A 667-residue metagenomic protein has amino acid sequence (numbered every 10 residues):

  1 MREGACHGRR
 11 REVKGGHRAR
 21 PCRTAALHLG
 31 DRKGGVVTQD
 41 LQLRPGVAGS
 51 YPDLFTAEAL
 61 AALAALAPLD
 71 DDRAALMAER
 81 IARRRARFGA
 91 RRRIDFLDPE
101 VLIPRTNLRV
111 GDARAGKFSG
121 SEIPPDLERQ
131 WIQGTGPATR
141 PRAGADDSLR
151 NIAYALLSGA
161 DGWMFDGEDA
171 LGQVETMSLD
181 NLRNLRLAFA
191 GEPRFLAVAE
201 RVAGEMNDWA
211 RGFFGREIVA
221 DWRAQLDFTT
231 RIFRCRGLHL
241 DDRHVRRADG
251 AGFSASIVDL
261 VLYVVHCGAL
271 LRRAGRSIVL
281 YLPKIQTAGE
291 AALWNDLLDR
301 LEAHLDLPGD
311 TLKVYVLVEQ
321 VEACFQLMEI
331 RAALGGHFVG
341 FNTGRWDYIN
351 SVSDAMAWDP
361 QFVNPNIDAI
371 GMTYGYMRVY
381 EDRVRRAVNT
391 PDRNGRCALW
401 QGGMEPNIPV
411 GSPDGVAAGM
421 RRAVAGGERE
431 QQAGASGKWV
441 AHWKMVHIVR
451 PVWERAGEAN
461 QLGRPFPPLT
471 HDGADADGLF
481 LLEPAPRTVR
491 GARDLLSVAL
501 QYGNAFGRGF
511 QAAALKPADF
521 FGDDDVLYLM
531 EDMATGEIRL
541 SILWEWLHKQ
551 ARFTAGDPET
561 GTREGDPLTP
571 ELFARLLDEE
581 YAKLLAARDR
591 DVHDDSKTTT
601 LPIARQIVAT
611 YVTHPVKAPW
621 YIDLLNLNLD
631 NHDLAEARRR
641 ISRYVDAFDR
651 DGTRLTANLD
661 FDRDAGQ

Functional and structural regions predicted by a protein language model:
T24-G30: N-terminal polybasic/positive-inside topogenic patches
Q39-L69, L76, R92-F118, E122-M177 (+1 more regions): Conserved alpha/beta-domain cores
D72, L76, R83, R87-A90: Subunit-assembly interface segments of extracellular/virion macromolecular structures
